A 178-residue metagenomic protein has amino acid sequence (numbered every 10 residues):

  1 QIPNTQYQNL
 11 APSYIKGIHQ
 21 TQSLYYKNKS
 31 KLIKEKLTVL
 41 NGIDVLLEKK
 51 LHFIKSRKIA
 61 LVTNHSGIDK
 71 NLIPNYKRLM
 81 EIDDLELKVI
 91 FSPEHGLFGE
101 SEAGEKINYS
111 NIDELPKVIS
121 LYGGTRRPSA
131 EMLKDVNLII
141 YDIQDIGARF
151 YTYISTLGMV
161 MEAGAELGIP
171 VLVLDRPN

Functional and structural regions predicted by a protein language model:
Q1-S13, H19-Q20, K27-K34: Short, basic, low-complexity termini and linkers enriched in Ser/Thr/Gly/Pro that act as targeting/leader peptides
T38-L85: N-terminal phosphate-binding or glycine-rich loops at protein starts, especially the Walker A/P-loop of NTPases
R78-L79, T156-L167: Catalytic-core regions built around general acid/base machinery
L85, L167-P170: A short helix->loop->beta-strand "cap" motif at the edges of active sites that frequently abuts
E86-E94: Short internal beta-strands
G104-D135, A148: Glycine-rich oxoanion-binding loops at beta->alpha junctions
L138-I146, V173-D175: Short acidic catalytic loops
D145-L157: Glycine/threonine-rich flexible loop motifs
